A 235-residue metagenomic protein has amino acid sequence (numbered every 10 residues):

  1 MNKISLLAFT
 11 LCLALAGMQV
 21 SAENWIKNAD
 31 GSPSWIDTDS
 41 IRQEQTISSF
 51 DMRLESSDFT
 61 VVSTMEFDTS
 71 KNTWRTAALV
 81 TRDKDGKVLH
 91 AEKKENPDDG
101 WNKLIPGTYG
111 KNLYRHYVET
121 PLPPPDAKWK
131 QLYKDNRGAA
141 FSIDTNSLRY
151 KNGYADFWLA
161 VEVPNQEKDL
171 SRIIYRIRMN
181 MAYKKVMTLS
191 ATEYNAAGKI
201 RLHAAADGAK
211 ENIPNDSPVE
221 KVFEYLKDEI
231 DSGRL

Functional and structural regions predicted by a protein language model:
M1-L7: Bacterial N-terminal signal peptides that target proteins for export
A8-T10, V20: Cleavable N-terminal signal peptides
V20-L235: N-terminal secretory-pathway/extracellular module detecting exported/lumenal segments and adjacent signal-anchor/first
